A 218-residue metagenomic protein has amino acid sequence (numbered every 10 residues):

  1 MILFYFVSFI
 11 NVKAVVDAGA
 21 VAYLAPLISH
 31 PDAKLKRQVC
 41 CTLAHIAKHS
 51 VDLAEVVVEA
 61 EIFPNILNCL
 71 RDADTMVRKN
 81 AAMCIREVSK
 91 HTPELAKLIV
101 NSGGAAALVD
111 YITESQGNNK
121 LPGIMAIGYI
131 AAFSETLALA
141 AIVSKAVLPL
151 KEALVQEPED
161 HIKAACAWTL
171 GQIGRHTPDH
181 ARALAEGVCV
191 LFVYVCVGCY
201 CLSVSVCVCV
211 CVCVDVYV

Functional and structural regions predicted by a protein language model:
M1-F9, Y23-L27, R37-H49, N68-C69 (+6 more regions): Alpha-helical solenoid repeat architecture
N11-A18, K34-R37, D52-A60, P64 (+6 more regions): Short, hydrophobic/charged alpha-helical patches characteristic of ARM/HEAT alpha-solenoid repeats and analogous
Y23-A25, N65-L67, A107-V109, P149-E152 (+2 more regions): Buried hydrophobic core positions in alpha-solenoid tandem helical repeats
I28-P31, L70-A73, I112-S115, L154-P158: Alpha-solenoid helical repeat architecture
I142-V143, L170-H176, L184-A185, C189-C196 (+1 more regions): Alpha-solenoid helical-repeat scaffold
V193-V218: Intrinsically disordered, low-complexity terminal segments enriched in Ser/Thr
